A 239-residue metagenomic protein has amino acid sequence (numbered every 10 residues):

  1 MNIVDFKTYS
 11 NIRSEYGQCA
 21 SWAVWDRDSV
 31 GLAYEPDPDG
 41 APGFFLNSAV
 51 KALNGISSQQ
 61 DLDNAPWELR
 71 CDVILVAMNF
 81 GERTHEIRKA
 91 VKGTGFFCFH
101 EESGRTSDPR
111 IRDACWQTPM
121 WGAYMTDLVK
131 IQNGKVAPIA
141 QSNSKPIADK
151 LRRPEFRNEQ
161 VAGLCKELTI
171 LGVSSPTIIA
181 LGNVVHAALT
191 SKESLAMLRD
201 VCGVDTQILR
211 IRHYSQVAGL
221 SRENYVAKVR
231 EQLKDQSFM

Functional and structural regions predicted by a protein language model:
N2-T177, A187: A polyanion-binding, active-site-adjacent surface
K89-V91, I139-Q141, K192-A196, N224-Y225: Short, glycine/charged-enriched secondary-structure capping and boundary segments
Q117, K135-A137, V184-I208: Short flexible/disordered coil segments
G122, Q236-S237: Helix N-terminus capping/helix-initiation residues
K130-I131, N183-A187, Y214-V217: Short Gly/Pro-enriched loop/turn and capping motifs at secondary-structure junctions
L195-Q236: Short, flexible loop segments at boundaries between secondary-structure elements
